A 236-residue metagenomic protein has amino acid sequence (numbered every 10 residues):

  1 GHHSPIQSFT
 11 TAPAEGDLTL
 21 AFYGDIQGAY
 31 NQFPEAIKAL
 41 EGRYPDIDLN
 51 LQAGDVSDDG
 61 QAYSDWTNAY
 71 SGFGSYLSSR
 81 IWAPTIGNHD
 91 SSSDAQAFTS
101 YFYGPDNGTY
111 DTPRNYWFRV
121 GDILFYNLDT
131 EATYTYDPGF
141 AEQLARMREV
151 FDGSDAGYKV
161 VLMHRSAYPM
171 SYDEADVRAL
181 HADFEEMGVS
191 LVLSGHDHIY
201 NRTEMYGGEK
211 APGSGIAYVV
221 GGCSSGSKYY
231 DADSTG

Functional and structural regions predicted by a protein language model:
G1, V161-Y168, S190-Y200: Histidine-centered catalytic micro-motifs
G1-F22, Q27, G42-D46: Acidic, histidine-bearing metal-coordination/catalytic regions of metal-dependent phosphoesterases
G1-S8, Y63-D155, A179-E185, L191 (+1 more regions): Extended active-site neighborhood of metal-dependent phosphoesterases/phosphodiesterases
L20-F22, N50-Q52, P84-T85, V161 (+1 more regions): Residue-level marker for buried hydrophobic side chains located in beta-strands that build the well-ordered beta-sheet
D25, G54-D55, G87-N88, H164 (+1 more regions): Active-site glycine-centered loops adjacent to acidic/histidine catalytic or metal-binding residues that shape
L40-D46, V150-A156: Glycine-rich phosphate-binding loop signature in dinucleotide/nucleotide-binding domains
E41-D59, S190: Active-site metal-binding motif and surrounding structural segment of the metallo-beta-lactamase
S57, S154-M170: Short acidic, glycine-rich surface-loop motifs adjacent to enzyme active sites
